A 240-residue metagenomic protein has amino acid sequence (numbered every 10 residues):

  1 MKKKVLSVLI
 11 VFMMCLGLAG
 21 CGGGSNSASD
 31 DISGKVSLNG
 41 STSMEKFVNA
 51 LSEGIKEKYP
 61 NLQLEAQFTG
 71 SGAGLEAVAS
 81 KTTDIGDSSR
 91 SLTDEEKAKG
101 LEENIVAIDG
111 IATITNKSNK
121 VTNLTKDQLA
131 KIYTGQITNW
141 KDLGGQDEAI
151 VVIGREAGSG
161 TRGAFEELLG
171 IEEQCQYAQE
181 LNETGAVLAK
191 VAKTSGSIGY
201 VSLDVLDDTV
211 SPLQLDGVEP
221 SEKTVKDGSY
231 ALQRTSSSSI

Functional and structural regions predicted by a protein language model:
M1-V5, I10: Positively charged n-region of N-terminal signal peptides that target proteins for export
L16-G20: C-terminal motif of bacterial Sec signal peptides marking the signal peptidase cleavage site
G22-I240: Exported/periplasmic ABC-transporter solute-binding proteins
